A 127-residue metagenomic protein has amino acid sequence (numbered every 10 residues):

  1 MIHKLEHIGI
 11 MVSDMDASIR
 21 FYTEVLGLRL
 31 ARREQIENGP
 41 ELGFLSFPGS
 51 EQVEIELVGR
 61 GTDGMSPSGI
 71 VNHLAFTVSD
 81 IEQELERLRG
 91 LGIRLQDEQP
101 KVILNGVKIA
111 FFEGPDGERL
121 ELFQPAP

Functional and structural regions predicted by a protein language model:
M1, R33, L85-P127: Vicinal oxygen chelate
M1-A17, V71-L74, A126-P127: N-terminal beta-strand motif that seeds the catalytic metal site of vicinal oxygen chelate
K4, G39-E41, I70, G106: Exposed loop/turn and edge beta-strand positions of beta-sandwich/beta-sheet ligand-binding modules
G9-M11, S46, A75-T77, E113: Short hydrophobic/aromatic beta-strand micro-patches that form the beta-sheet surface supporting nucleotide- or nucleic
M11-Q52: Core segments of cupin and vicinal oxygen chelate
D14-M15, S79-E82: Helix N-cap motif at beta-to-alpha junctions
I55-V58, E121: Conserved beta-strand in the GNAT
